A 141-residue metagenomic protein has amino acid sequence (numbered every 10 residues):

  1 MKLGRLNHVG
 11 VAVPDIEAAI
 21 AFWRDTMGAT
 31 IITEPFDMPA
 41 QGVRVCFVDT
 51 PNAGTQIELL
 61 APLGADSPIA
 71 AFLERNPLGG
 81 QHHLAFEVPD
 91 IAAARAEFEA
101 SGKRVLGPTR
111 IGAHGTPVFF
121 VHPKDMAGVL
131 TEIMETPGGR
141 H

Functional and structural regions predicted by a protein language model:
M1, V11-G54, A93-T116, V121: Core segments of cupin and vicinal oxygen chelate
L6-P14, C46-T55, G64, I69-A93 (+1 more regions): Vicinal oxygen chelate
M38-P39, D66, G112, P137-R140: Residue-level detector of flexible, active-site-proximal loop/helix-junction positions within diverse enzyme catalytic
P51, L60-P62, K124, T136: Generic beta-structure capping elements
G54-I57, D125-L130: Short, charged/polar, Gly/Pro-enriched secondary-structure boundary elements
V129-H141: Acidic/histidine-enriched, glycine/proline-rich intrinsically disordered or flexible terminal extensions
